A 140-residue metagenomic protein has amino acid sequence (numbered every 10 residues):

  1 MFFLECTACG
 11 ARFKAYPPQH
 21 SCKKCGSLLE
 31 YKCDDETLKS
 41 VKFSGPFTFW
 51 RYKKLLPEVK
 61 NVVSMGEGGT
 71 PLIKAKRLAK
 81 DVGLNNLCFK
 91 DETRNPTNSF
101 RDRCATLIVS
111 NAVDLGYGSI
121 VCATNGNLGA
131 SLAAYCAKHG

Functional and structural regions predicted by a protein language model:
M1-G140: PLP-dependent amino-acid enzyme catalytic core
